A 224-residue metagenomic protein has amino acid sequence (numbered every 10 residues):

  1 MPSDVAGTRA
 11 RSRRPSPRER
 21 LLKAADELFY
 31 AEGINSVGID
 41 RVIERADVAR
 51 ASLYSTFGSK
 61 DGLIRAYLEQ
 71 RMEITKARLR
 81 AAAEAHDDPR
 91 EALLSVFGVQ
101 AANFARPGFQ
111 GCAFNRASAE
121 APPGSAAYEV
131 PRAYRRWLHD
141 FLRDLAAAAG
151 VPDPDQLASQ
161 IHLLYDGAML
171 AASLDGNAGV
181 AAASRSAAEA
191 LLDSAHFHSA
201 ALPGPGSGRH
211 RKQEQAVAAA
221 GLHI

Functional and structural regions predicted by a protein language model:
M1-S16, H196-I224: N-terminal intrinsically disordered/low-complexity leader segments
P2, R20, A24-G62, A66: Helix-turn-helix
R14, P89, P154-I161, V180 (+1 more regions): Short amphipathic alpha-helix in the helical subdomain of ABC transporter nucleotide-binding domains
A66, R80-G108, A148, A158-I161: Hydrophobic alpha-helical connector segments
E69-I74: Short, basic, alpha-helical segments at the C-terminal edge of helix-turn-helix-like DNA-binding modules
K76, E91-L94, G124-A149, Q156-S159 (+2 more regions): Amphipathic alpha-helical packing segments from all-alpha helical-bundle domains
N103-R106, P123, H162-V180, L191-A200: Amphipathic C-terminal alpha-helical segment
F104-A126: Amphipathic alpha-helical segments used for helix-helix packing
